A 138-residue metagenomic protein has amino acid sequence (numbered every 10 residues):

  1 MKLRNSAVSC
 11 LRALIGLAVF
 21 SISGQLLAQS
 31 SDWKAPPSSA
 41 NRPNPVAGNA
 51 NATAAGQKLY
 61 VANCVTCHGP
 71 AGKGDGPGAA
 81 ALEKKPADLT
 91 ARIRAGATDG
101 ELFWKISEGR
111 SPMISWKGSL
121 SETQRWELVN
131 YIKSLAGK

Functional and structural regions predicted by a protein language model:
K2-I15: Bacterial N-terminal signal peptides that target proteins for export
S30-L59: Electrostatic cytochrome c docking/interface patches
D32-A35, P77-L82: Short, flexible, mixed-charge acidic loops at enzyme active sites
A50-K73, A79, W104-E108: Sequence/structural segment immediately N-terminal to covalent heme-attachment motifs in c-type and related
K73, S134-K138: Inter-heme linker and motif-flanking segments adjacent to c-type heme-binding CXXCH motifs in c-type cytochromes
E83-S134: Extracytoplasmic electron-transfer domains, predominantly the class I c-type cytochrome c fold
